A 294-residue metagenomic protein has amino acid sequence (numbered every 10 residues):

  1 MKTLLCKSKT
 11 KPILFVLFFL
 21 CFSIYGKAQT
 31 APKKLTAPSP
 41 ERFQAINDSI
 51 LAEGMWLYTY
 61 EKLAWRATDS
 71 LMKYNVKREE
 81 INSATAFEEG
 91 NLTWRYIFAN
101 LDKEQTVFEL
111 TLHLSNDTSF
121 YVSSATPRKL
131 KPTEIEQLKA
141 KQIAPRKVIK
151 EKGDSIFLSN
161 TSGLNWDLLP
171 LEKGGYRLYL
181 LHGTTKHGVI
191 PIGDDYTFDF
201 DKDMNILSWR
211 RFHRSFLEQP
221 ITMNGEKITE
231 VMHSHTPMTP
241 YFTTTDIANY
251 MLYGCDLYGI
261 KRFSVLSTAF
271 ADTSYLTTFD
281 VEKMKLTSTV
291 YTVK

Functional and structural regions predicted by a protein language model:
M1-S39: Bacterial Sec-dependent N-terminal signal peptides
I13-L20, Y96, F198, T277: Short non-domain terminal segments
V16, K186-G188, M251: Short, flexible coil/linker segments at or flanking structured domains
C21-I24, H187, T239-Y241: A generic structural signal for short coil/turn motifs at secondary-structure boundaries
A31-G174, F216-K294: Active-site-proximal loop/helix of nucleotide/amide-processing enzymes and allied scaffolds
R177-H182: Short Pro/Gly-enriched beta-strand edge/turn motifs at strand-loop
G183-I221: Short helix-loop boundary/capping segments
